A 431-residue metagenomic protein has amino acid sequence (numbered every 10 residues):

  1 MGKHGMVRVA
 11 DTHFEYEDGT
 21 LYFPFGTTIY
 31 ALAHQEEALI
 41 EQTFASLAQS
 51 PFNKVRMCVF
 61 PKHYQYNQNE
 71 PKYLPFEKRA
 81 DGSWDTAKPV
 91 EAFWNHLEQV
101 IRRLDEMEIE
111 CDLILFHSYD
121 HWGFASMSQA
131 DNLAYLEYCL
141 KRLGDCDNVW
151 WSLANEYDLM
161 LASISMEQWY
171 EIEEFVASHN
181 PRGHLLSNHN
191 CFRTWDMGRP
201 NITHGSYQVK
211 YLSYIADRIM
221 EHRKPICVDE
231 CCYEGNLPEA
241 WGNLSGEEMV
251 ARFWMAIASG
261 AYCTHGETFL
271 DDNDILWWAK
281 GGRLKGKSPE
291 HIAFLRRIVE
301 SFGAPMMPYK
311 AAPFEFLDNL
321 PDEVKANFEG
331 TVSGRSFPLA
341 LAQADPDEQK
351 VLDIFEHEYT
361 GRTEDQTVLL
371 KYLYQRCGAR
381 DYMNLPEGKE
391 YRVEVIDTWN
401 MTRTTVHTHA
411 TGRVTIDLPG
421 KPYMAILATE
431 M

Functional and structural regions predicted by a protein language model:
M1-H34, A38-Q42, S46, D381 (+4 more regions): Non-catalytic accessory regions flanking glycosidase/transglycosidase catalytic cores in CAZymes
G2-S213: Active-site mouth of glycoside hydrolases
S50-P51, M107, D145-C146, R182 (+6 more regions): Structured helix-beta-strand junction loops
R56, P75, S152, C227-V228 (+2 more regions): Structured core elements
A134, N148, N155-E290: Extracellular glycoside hydrolase catalytic/binding regions
N236, M249-H407, P419-M431: Aromatic- and carboxylate-lined catalytic core of secreted/periplasmic carbohydrate-active enzymes
G412-V414: Short strand-edge motifs at loop-to-beta-strand transitions and within beta-strands of extracellular beta-rich domains
